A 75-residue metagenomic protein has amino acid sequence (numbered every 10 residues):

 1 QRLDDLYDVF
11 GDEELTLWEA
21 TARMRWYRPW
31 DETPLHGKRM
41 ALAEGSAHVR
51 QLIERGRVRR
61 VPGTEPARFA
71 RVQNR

Functional and structural regions predicted by a protein language model:
Q1-R2: Solvent-exposed, charged amphipathic helical/linker segments at domain boundaries
D5-R75: C-terminal regulatory/interaction regions
